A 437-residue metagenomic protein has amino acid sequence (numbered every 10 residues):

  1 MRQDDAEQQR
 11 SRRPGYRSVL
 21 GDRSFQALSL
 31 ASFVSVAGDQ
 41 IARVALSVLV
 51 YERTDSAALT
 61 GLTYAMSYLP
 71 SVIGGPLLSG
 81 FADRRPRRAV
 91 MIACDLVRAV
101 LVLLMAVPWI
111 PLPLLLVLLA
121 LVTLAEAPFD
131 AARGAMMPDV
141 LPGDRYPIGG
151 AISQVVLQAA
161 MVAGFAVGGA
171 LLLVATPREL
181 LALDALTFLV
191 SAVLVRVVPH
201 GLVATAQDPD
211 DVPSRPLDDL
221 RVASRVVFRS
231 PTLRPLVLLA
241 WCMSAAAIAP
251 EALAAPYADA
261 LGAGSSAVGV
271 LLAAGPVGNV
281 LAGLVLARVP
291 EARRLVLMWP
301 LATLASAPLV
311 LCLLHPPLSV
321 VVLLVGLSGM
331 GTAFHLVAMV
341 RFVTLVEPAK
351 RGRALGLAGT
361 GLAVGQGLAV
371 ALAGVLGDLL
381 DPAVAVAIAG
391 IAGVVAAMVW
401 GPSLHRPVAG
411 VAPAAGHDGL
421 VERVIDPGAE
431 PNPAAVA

Functional and structural regions predicted by a protein language model:
M1-P431, A435-A437: Alpha-helical transmembrane-bundle signature of multi-pass membrane transport and export proteins
